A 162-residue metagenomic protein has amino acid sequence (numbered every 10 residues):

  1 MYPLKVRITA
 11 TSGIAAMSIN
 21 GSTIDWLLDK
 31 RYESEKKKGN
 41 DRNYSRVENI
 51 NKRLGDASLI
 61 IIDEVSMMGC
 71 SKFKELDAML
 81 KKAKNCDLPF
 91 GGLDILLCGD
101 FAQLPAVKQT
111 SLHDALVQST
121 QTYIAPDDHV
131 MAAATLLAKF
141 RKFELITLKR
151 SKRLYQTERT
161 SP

Functional and structural regions predicted by a protein language model:
M1-P162: Conserved ATP-binding/catalytic motifs of P-loop helicase motor domains
